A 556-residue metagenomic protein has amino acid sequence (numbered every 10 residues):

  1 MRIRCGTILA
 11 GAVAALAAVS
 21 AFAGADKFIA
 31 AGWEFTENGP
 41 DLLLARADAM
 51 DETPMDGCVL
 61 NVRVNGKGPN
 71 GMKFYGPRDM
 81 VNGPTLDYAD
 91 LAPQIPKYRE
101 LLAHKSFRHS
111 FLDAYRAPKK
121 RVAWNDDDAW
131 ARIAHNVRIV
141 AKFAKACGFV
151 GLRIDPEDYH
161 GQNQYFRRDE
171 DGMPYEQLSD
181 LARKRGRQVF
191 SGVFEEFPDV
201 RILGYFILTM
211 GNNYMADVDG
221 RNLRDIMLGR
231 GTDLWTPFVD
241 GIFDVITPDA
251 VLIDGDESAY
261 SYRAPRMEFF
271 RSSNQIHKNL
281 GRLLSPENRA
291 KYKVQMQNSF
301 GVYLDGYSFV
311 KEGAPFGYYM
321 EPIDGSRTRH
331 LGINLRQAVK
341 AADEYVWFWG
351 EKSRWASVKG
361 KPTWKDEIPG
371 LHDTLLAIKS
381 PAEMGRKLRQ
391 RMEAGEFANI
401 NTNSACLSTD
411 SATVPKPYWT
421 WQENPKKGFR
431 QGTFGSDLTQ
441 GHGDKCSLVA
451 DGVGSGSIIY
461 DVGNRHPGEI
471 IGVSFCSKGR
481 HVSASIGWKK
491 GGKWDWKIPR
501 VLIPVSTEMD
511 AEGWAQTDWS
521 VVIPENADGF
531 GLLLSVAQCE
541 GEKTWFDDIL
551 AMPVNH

Functional and structural regions predicted by a protein language model:
M1-A10: Bacterial N-terminal signal peptides that target proteins for export
I3-R4, R138-K142, I486: Compositionally biased, low-complexity segments enriched in small residues
T7-I8, L43, V137, L223 (+9 more regions): Sparse, context-dependent recognition of short Cys/His-centered cofactor- or disulfide-binding micro-motifs
I8-L9, F22, K478: Short glycine-rich, low-complexity segments
A18-S20: N-terminal signal peptide c-region/cleavage motif recognized by signal peptidases
A23-E396: Glycan-processing catalytic domains of CAZymes
M392-H556: Extracellular and organelle-lumenal recognition/adhesion modules and their flexible linkers in secreted
